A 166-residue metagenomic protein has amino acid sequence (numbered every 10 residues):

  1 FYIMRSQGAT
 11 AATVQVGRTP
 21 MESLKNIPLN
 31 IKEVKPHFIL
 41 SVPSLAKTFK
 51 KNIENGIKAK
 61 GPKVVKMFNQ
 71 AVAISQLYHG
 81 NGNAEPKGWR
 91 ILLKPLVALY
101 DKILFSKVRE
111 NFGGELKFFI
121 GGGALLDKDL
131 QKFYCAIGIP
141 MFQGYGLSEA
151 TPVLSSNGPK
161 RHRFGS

Functional and structural regions predicted by a protein language model:
F1-K102: Conserved AMP-binding/adenylation subdomain of ANL enzymes
A12-Q15, L93-P95, G114-G121, L126-S166: Conserved ATP-binding loop and adjacent catalytic segment of the adenylate-forming AMP-binding
N30, V34, T48, N52 (+4 more regions): Generic, well-ordered alpha-helical scaffold segments in large soluble proteins
I39, F68, F112, F133-Y134: Aromatic-residue hotspot detector
D101-L104, G114: C-terminal or mid-to-C-terminal helical accessory/interaction module adjacent to the motor/catalytic core
